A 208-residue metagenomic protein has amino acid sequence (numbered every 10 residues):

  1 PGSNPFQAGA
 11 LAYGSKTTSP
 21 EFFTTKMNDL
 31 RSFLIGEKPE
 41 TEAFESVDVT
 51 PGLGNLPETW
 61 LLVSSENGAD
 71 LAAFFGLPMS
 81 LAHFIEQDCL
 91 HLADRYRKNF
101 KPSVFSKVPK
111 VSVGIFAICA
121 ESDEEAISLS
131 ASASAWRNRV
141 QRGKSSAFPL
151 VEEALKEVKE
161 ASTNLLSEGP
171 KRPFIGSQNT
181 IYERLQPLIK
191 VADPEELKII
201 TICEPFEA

Functional and structural regions predicted by a protein language model:
P1, P57-L62, L77-A82, P109-F116 (+1 more regions): Hydrophobic faces of well-ordered beta-strands that scaffold small-molecule active sites in alpha/beta enzyme cores
P1-F75: Internal, glycine-rich beta/alpha segment that forms the wall or movable "lid" of small-molecule/cofactor binding
N4-F6, G68, Q87-C89, C119-S122 (+1 more regions): Flexible loop/turn segments at secondary-structure boundaries
A8-G9, D70-L77, P109-K110, T163-L165 (+1 more regions): Short acidic (Asp/Glu) and glycine-rich catalytic loops that position anionic groups and cofactors
S15-D48, D88-P194: An alpha-helical appendage that flanks or caps ligand/catalytic pockets
T18, W60, F84, P173 (+1 more regions): Conserved aromatic-histidine-acidic binding/catalytic patches
D70-F75, A82-F84, H91-L92, S128: A short secondary-structure junction signal
I189, P194-A208: Generic C-terminus detector
